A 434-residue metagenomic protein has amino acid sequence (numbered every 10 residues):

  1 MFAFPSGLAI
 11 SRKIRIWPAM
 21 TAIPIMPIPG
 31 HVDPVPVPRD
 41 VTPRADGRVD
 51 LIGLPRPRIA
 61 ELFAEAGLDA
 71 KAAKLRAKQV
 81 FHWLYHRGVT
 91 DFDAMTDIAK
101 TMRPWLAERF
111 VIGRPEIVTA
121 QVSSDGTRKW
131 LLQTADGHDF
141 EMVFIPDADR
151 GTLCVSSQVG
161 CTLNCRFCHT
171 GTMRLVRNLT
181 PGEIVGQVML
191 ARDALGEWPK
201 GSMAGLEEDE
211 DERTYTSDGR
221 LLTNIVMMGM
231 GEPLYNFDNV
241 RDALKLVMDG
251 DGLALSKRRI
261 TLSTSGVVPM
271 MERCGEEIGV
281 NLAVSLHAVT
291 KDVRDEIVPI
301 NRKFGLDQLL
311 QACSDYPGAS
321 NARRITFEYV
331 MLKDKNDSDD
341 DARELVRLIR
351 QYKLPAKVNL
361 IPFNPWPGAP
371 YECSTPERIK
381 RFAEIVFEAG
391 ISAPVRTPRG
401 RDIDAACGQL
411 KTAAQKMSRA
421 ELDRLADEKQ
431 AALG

Functional and structural regions predicted by a protein language model:
F2-F4, L8-F140, P146-A148, G196-E207 (+3 more regions): Auxiliary Fe-S-binding modules of radical SAM enzymes
R56, Q158, P181, M227 (+1 more regions): ATP/adenylate-binding site constellation spanning eukaryotic-like Ser/Thr protein kinases, ABC-transporter
S123, S156-S157, S263, S285: Short linear Ser/Thr-Pro motifs
R128, F140, G151-V155, L163 (+1 more regions): Generic beta-strand structural signal
F144-I145, N239: Residue-level structural signal for beta-strand termini and adjacent loop
P146-E197: Canonical Radical SAM [4Fe-4S] cluster-binding loop centered on the CxxxCxxC motif and its immediate flanking residues
D193-P199, E212-Y215, R220-A389, P394: Conserved AdoMet/S-adenosylmethionine-binding subsite of the radical SAM
